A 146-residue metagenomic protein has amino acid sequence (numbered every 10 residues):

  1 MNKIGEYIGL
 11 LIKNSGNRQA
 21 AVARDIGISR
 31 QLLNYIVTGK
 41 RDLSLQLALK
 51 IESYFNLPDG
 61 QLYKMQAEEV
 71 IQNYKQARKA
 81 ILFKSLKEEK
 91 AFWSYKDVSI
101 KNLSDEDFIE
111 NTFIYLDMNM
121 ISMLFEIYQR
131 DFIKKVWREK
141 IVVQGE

Functional and structural regions predicted by a protein language model:
M1-G16: A short, Lys/Arg-rich alpha-helix, primarily the initiator
G16-R18, Q46: Residue-level signal for the short linker/turn that defines the boundary of a DNA-recognition helix
Q19-R24, L33, I51: Short alpha-helical "recognition helix" segments of helix-turn-helix
I28-L43: Recognition helix of helix-turn-helix/homeodomain-like DNA-binding domains that insert into the DNA major groove
Q46-Q61: DNA major-groove recognition helix of helix-turn-helix/homeodomain DNA-binding modules
Y63-F92: Short, charged recognition helix plus adjacent turn of helix-turn-helix-like nucleic-acid-binding domains
E89, K101-E146: Mid-protein regulatory/catalytic core that forms ligand/cofactor-binding pockets and protein-protein interaction
